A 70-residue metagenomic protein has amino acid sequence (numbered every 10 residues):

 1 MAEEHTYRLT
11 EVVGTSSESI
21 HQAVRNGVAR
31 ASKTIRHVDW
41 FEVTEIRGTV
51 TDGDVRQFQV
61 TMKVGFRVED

Functional and structural regions predicted by a protein language model:
M1-E3: Basic/polar N-terminal segments that are highly enriched at the extreme N-terminus, encompassing both cleavable
H5-V38: Short, well-ordered alpha-helical segments
W40-E42: Short beta-strand elements
I46-D70: A cross-kingdom feature marking charged/low-complexity
